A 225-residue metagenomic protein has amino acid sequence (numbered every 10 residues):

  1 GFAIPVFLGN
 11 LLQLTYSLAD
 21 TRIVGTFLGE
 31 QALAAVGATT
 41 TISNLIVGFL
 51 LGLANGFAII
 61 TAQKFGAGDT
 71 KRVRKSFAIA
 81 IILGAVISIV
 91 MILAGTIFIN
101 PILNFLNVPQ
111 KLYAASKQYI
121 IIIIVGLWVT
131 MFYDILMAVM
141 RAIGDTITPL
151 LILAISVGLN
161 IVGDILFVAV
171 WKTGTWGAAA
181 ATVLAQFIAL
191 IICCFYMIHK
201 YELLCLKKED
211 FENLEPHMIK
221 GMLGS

Functional and structural regions predicted by a protein language model:
G1-A3, T61-G126, V170-G224: Short alpha-helical transmembrane segments in multi-pass integral membrane proteins
V6-I59, I123-T130, K220-S225: Transmembrane helix-bundle signature of multi-pass secondary active exporters and lipid flippases
Q13-L14, L18, I92-T96, V157: Recurrent gating helices in multi-pass secondary carriers
T15-L18, F27-E30, K64-A67, A142-I143 (+3 more regions): Helix-loop interface residues and adjacent transmembrane-helix termini in multi-pass membrane transporters, primarily
L33-L93, T130-P149: Small-residue-rich hydrophobic transmembrane alpha-helices
L45-G48, N160-D164, L190-C194: Hydrophobic transmembrane alpha-helices of multi-pass small-molecule transporters
G52, L93, V157-G158, F187: Hydrophobic/small/kink-forming positions within alpha-helical transmembrane segments of polytopic membrane proteins
G84, V139-I165, W176, V183: Alpha-helical transmembrane segments of multi-pass membrane transporters/permeases
